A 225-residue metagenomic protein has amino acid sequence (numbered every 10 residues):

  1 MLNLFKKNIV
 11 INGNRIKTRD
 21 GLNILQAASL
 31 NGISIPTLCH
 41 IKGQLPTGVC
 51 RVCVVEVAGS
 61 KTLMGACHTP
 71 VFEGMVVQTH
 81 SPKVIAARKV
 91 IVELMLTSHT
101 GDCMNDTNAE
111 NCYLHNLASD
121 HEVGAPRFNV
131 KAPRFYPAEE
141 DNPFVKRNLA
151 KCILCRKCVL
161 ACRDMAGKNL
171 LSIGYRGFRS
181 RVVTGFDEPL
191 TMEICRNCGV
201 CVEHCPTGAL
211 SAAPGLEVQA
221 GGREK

Functional and structural regions predicted by a protein language model:
M1-D20, A213-Q219: Generic start-of-chain signal for non-secretory N-termini
I9, V55, L210: ABC nucleotide-binding domain "signature motif"
I16-E73, P82: N-terminal cofactor/phosphate-binding cores enriched in small/glycine residues, especially glycine-rich loops such as
R51, S60-I194, E203-K225: Fe-S ferredoxin-like electron-transfer domains and their immediately adjacent linker/connector regions across
